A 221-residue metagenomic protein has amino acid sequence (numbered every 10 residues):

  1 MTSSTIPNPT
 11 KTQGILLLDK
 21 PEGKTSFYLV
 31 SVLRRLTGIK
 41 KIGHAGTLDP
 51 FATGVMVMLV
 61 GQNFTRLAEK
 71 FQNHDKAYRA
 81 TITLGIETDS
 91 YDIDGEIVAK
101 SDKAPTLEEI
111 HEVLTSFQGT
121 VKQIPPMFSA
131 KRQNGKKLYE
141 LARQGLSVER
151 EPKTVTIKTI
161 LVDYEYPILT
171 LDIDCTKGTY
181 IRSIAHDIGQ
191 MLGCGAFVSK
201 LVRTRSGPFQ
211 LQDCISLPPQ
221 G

Functional and structural regions predicted by a protein language model:
M1-G221: Catalytic/RNA-binding core of pseudouridine synthases
